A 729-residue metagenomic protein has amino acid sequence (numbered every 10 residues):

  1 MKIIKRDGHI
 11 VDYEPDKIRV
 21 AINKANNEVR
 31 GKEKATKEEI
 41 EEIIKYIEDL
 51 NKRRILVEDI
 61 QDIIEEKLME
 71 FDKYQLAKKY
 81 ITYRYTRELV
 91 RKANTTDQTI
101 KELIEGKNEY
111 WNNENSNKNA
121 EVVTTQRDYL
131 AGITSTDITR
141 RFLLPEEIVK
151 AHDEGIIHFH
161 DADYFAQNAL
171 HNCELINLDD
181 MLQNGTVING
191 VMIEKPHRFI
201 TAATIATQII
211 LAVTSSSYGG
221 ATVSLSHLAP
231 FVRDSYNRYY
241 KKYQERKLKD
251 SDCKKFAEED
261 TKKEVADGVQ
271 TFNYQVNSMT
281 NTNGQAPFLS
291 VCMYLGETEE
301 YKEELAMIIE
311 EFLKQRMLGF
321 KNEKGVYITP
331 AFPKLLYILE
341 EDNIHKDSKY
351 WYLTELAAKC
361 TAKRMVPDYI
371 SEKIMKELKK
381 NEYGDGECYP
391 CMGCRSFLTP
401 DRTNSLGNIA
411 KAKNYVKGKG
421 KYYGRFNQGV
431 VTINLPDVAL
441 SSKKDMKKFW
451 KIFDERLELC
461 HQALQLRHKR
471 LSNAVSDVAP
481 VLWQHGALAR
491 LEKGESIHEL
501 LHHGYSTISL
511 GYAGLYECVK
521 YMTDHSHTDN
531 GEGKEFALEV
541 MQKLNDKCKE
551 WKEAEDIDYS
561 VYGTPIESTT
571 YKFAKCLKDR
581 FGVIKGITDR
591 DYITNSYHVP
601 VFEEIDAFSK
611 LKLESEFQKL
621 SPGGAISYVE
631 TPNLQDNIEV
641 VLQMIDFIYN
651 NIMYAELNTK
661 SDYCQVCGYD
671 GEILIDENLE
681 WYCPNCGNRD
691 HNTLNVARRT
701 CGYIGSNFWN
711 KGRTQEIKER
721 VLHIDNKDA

Functional and structural regions predicted by a protein language model:
M1-G106, K718-N726: Charged, amphipathic alpha-helical regulatory modules used for macromolecular assembly or allosteric control
E14, E677, T700-Y703: Conformational switch/transducer regions in large eukaryotic molecular machines and scaffolds
K17, A21, I63, M307-F312 (+1 more regions): Alpha-helical scaffold elements adjacent to nucleotide-binding pockets in ATP/GTP-utilizing enzyme cores
T86-V90, T96-G504, H525, N530-D690 (+1 more regions): Conserved catalytic cores of very large enzyme subunits
V265-V269, N273, K520-Y521, R713-E719: Metallocofactor- and cofactor-centric catalytic cores in central/energy metabolism, strongly enriched
M293, I508-Y521, Q542, R699: Contiguous, well-ordered alpha-helical segments that form the cores/surfaces of helical PPI scaffolds
N685-A729: Long insertion/accessory domains within large nucleic-acid-processing enzymes
